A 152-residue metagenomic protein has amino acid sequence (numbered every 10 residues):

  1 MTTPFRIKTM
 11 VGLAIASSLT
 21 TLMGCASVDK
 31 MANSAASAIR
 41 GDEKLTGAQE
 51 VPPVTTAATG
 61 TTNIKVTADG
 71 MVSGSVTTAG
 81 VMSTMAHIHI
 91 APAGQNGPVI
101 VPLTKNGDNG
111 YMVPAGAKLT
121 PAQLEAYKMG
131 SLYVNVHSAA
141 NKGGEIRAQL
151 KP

Functional and structural regions predicted by a protein language model:
T2-F5, S18-A86, I90-P152: Metal-centered catalytic cores of metalloenzymes
K8-S17: Sec-dependent N-terminal signal peptides
